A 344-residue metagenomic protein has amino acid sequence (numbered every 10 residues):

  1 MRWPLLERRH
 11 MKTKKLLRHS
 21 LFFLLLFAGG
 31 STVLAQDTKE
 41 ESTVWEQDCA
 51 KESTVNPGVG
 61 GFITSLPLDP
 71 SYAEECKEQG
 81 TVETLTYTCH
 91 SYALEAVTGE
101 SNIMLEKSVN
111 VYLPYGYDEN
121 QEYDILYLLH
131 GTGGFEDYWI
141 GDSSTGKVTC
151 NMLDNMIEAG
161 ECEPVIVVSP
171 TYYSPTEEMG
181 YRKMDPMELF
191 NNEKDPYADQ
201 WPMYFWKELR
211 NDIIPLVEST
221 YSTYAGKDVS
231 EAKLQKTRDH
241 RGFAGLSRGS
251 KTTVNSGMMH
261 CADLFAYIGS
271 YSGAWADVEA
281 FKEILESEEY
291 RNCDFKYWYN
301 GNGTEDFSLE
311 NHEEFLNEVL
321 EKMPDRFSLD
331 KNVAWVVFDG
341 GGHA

Functional and structural regions predicted by a protein language model:
M1-H10: Short, Lys/Arg-enriched N-terminal segments with co-localized hydrophobic residues within the first ~10-30 amino acids
K12-S20: Bacterial N-terminal signal peptides that target proteins for export
S20-G29: Bacterial N-terminal signal peptides
S31-L34: Sec/Tat signal peptide C-region and signal peptidase I cleavage site
Q36-A344: Non-catalytic cap/lid and distal C-terminal segments of serine-dependent acyl enzymes
